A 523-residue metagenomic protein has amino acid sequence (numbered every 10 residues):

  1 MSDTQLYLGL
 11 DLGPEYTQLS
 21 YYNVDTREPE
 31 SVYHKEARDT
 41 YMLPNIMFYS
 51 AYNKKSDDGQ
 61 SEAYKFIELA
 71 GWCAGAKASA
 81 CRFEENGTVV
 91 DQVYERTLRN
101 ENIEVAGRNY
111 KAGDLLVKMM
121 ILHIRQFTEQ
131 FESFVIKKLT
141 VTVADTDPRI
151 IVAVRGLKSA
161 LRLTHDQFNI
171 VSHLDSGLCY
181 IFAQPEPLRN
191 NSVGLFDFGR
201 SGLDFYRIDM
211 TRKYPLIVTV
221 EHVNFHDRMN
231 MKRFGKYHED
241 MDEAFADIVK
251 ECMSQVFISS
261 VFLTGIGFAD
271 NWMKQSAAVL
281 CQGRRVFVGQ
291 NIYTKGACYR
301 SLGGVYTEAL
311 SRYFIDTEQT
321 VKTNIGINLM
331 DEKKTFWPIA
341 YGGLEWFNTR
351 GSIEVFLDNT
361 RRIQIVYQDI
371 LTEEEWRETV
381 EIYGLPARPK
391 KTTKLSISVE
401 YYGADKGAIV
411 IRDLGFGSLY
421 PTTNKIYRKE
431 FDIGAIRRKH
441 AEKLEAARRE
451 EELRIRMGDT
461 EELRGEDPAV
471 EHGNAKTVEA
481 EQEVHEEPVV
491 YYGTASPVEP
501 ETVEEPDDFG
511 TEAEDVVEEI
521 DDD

Functional and structural regions predicted by a protein language model:
M1-Q5, H165-L195, T294-L310: Conserved phosphate-binding catalytic cores of ATP/NTP-utilizing and phosphoryl-transfer enzymes
S2-Y33, F182-V220, T393-R412: Gly/Thr-rich phosphate-binding beta-strand-loop-beta motif of the actin/hexokinase/Hsp70
L19-N53, A80, G87-V89, I208-M241 (+1 more regions): Short glycine-rich, Thr/Ser-proximal phosphate-binding strand/loop in the N-terminal lobe of ATP-dependent enzymes
R38-T142, D227-A246, E251, I258 (+2 more regions): Conserved phosphate-binding loops in N-terminal lobes of ATP-dependent enzymes of the actin/Hsp70/sugar-kinase
L139-V152, K250-A278, R285, G289-Q290: Glycine-rich phosphate-binding loops at beta-strand->alpha-helix junctions
I292, Y299-K390, K394, E452-D459 (+1 more regions): Acidic, glycine/GT-rich loop-and beta-edge segments that sit at the periphery of enzyme/chaperone cores
S418-D467, E481, E487, G493-A495: Catalytic P-loop NTP-binding/switch module of NTPases
E479-D523: Long, low-complexity, intrinsically disordered segments
